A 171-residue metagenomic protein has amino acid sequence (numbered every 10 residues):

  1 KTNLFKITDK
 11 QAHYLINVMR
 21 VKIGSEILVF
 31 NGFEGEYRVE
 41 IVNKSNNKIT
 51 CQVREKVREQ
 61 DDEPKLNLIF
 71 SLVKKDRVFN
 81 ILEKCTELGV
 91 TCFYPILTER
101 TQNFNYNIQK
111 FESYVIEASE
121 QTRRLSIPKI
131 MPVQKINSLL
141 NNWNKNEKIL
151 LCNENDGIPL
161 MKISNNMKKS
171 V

Functional and structural regions predicted by a protein language model:
K1-R58, Q109: N-terminal positively charged helical leader segments and presequences
F5-I7, E63-N67, M167-V171: Glycine/charged-rich beta-loop-alpha catalytic/anionic-binding loops adjacent to active sites
K22, N141-N146, N165-K168: Flexible, charged surface loops at secondary-structure boundaries
I27, I49-Q52, E63-I69, S164: Mobile, glycine- and charge-enriched loop segments and immediately flanking short secondary-structure elements within
N31, L97, N153-D156: Short secondary-structure boundary segments
V39, N80, N105, M161-K162: Short glycine-/acidic-enriched loop or helix-start segments at secondary-structure transitions that form or flank
R58-L151: RNA substrate-binding interface of SAM-dependent RNA methyltransferases
I149-V171: Active-site/ligand-binding-proximal alpha/beta "capping" segment
